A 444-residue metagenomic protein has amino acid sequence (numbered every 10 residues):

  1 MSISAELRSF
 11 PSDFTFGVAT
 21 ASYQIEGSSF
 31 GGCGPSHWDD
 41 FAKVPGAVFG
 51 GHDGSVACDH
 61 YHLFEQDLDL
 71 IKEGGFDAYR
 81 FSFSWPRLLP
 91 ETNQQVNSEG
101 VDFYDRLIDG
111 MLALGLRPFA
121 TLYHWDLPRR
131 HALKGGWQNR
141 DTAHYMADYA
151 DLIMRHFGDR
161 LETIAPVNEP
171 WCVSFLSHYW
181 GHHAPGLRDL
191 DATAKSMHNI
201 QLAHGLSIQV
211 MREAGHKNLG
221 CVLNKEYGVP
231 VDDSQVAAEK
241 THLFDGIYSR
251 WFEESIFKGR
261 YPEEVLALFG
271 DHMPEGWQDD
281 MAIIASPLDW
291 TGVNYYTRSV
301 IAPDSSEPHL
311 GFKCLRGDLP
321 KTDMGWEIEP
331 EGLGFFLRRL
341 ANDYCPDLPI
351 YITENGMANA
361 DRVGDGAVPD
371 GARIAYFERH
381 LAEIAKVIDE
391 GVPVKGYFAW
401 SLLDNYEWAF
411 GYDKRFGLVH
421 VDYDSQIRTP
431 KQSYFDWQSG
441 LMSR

Functional and structural regions predicted by a protein language model:
S2-V48, E91-N93, V101-R444: Active-site region of glycoside hydrolase catalytic domains
D13-T15, Y61, A78: A common structural microfeature
P35-D69, G74: Aromatic- and Gly/Pro-rich amphipathic surface segment
L63-S84, S286, W290: Catalytic domains of carbohydrate-active enzymes, especially glycoside hydrolases
F83-V96: Glycine-rich, proline-tolerant flexible connector loops at the mouths of alpha/beta enzymes
